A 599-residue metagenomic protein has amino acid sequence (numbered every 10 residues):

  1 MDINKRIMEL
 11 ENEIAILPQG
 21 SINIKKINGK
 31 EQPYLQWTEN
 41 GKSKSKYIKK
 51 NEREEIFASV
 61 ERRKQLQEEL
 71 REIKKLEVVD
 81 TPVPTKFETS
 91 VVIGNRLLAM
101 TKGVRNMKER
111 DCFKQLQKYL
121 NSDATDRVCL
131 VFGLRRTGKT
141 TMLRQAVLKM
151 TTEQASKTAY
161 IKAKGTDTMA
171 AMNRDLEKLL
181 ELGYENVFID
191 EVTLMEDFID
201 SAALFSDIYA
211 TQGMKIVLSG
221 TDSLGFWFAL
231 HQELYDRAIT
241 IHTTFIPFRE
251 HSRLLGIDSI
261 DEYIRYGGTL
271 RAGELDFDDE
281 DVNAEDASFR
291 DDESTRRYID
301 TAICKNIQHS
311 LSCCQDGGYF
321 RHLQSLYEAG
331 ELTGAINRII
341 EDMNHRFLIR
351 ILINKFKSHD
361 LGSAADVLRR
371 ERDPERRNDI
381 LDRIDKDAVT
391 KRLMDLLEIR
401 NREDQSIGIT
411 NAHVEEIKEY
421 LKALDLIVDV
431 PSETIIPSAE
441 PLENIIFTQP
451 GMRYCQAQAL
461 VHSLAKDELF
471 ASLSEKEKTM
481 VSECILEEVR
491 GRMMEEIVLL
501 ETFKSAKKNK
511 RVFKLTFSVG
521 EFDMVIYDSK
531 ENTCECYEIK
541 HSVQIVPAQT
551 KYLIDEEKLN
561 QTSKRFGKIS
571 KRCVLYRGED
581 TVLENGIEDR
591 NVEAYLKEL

Functional and structural regions predicted by a protein language model:
T81-S122: N-terminal pre-Walker A segment at the start of P-loop NTPase domains
K139-T140: Conserved lysine of the Walker
S156-L182: Short glycine-rich substrate-engagement loop in P-loop NTPases that contacts/grips substrate
I208-L230: Sensor-1/coupling segment of RecA-like P-loop NTPase cores
F228-D379: Interdomain motor-coupling "hinge/lid" segment immediately C-terminal to the ATP-binding subdomain of NTP-driven enzymes
I307-F522: Accessory nucleic acid-recognition modules appended to NTPase machines
T502, F522-P547: Conserved catalytic cores of phosphodiester-cleaving nucleases, focusing on short active-site segments
S570-L599: Domain-level recognition of nuclease-like catalytic cores that cleave nucleotide substrates
